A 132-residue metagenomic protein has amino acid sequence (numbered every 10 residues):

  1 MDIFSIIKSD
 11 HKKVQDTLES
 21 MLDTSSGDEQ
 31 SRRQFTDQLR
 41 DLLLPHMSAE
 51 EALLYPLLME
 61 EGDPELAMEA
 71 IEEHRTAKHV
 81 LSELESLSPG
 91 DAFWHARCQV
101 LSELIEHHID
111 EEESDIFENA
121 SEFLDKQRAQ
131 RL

Functional and structural regions predicted by a protein language model:
M1-L132: Small-residue-biased structural context
